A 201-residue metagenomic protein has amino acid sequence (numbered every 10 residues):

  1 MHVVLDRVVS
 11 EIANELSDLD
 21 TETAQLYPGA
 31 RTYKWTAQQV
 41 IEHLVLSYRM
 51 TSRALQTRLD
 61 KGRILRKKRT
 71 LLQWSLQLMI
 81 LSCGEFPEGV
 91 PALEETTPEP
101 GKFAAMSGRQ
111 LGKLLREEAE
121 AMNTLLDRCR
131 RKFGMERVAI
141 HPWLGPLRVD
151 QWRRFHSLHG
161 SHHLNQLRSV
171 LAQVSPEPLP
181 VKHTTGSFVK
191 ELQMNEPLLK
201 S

Functional and structural regions predicted by a protein language model:
M1-S201: Aromatic-glycine hotspot motif
